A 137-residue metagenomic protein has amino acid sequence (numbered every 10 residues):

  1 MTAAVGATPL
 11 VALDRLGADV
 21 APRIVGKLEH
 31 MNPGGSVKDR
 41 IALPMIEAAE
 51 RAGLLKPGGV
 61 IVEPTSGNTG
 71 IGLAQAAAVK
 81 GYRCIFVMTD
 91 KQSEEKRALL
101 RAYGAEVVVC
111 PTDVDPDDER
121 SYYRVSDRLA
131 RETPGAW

Functional and structural regions predicted by a protein language model:
M1-W137: PLP-dependent amino-acid enzyme catalytic core
